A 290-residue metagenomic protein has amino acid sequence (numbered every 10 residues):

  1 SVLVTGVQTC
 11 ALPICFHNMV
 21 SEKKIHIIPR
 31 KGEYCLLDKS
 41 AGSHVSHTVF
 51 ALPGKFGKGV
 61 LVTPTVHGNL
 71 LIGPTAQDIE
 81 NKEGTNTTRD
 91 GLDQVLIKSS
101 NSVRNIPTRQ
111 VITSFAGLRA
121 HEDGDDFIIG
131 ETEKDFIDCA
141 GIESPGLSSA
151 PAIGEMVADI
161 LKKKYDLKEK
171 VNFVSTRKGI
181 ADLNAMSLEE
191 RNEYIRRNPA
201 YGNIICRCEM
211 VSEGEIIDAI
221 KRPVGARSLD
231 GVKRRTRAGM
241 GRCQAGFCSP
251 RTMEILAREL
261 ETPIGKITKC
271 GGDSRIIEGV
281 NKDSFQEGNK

Functional and structural regions predicted by a protein language model:
S1-C10: Single conserved hydrophobic/aromatic residue that forms the stacking wall/gate of nucleotide- or nucleobase-binding
C10, C206-C208, C243, C248: Short cysteine clusters
A11-S21: Flavin (primarily FAD) binding-site architecture
Y34-P74: Conserved FAD-binding catalytic core of PHBH/FMO-like flavoproteins
P53, G57, T63-H67, D78-I204 (+3 more regions): C-terminal catalytic lobe of FAD-dependent flavoproteins
E83, S212-P223, G246-I264: Iron-sulfur (Fe-S) cluster-binding segments and ferredoxin-like electron-carrier domains, especially [2Fe-2S]
K233-P250, K266-N289: Short Fe-S-cluster ligation motifs
